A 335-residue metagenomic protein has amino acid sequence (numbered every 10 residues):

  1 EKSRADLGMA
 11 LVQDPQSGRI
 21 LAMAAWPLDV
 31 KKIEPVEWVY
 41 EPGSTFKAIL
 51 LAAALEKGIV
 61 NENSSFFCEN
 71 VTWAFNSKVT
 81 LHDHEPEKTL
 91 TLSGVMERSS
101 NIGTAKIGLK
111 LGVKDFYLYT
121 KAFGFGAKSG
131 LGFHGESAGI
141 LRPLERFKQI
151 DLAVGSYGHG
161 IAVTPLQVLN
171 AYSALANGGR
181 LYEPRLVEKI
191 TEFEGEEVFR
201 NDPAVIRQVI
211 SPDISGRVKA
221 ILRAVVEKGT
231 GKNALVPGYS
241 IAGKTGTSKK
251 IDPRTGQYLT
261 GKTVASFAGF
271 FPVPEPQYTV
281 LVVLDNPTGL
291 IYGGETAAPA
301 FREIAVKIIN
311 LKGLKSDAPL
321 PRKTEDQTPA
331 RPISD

Functional and structural regions predicted by a protein language model:
E1-K2: Short, basic/aromatic recognition patches
L7-W38, A52-L284, L314, D326-T328 (+1 more regions): Beta-lactam-recognizing serine transpeptidase/beta-lactamase-like catalytic domain environment
E37-F46, G160, G293: Gly/Ser-rich catalytic serine loop of serine hydrolases
P287-T296: A short acidic/glycine-rich loop-to-helix N-cap element
N310-D317: Flexible helix-coil linker/hinge segments at domain or subdomain boundaries
